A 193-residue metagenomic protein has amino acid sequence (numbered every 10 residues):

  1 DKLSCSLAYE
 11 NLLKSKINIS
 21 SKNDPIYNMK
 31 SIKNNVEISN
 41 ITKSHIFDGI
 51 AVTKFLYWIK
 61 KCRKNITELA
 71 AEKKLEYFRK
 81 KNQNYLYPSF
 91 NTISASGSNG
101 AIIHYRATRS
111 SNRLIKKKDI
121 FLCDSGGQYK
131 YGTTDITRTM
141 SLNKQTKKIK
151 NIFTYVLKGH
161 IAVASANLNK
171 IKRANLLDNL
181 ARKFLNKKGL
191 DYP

Functional and structural regions predicted by a protein language model:
D1-P193: Active-site neighborhoods and metal-handling regions in enzymes and metal-associated proteins
